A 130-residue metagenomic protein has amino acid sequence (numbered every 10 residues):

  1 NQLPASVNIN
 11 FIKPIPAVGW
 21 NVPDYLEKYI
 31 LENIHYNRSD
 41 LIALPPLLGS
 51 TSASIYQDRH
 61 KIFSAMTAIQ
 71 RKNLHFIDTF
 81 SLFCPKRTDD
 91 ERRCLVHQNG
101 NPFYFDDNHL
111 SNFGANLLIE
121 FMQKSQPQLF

Functional and structural regions predicted by a protein language model:
N1-F130: Extracellular glycan-modifying ectodomains
